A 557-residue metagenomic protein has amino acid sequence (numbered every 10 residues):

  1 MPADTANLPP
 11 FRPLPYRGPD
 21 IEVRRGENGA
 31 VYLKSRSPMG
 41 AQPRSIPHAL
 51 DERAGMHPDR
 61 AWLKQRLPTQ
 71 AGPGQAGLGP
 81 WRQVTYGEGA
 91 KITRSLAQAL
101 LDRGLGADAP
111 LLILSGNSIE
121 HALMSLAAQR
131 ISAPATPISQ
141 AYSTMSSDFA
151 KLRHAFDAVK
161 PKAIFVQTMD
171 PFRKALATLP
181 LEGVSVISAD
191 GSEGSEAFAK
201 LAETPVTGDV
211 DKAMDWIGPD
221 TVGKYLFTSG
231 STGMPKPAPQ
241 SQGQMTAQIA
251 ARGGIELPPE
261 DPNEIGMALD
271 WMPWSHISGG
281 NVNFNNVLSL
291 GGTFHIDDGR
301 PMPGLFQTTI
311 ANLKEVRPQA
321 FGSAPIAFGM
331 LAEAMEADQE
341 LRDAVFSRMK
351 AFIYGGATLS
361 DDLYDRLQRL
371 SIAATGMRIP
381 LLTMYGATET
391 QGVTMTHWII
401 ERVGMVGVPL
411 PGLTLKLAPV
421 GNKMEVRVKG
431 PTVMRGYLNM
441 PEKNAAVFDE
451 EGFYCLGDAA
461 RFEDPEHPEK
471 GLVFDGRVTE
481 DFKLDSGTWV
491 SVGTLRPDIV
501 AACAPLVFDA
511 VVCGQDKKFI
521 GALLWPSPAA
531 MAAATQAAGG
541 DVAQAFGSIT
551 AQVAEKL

Functional and structural regions predicted by a protein language model:
P38-Q42, D59-L126, S143-R153, A202-E203 (+1 more regions): Conserved AMP-binding/adenylate-forming core of the ANL superfamily
P58-A61, V186-A189, E193-F227, G233-M234 (+1 more regions): Conserved pre-ATP/AMP-binding loop-to-beta segment of ANL
R82-G87, M214-I217, G223-A250: Conserved AMP-binding A3 loop
A90-L96, P205-G208, P219, A238-E260: Conserved structural elements of the adenylate-forming
Y142-A177, Q248-L269, M302-Q319, D498: Conserved ATP-dependent adenylate/AMP-binding module captured primarily in the ANL superfamily
T246-M267, W274-E340: Conserved AMP-binding/adenylation subdomain of ANL enzymes
L290-G292, Q319-G322, A332-M405, T414-K416 (+1 more regions): Gly/Ser/Thr-rich phosphate-binding loop
M424-L484: Conserved ATP-binding/catalytic segment of the ANL
